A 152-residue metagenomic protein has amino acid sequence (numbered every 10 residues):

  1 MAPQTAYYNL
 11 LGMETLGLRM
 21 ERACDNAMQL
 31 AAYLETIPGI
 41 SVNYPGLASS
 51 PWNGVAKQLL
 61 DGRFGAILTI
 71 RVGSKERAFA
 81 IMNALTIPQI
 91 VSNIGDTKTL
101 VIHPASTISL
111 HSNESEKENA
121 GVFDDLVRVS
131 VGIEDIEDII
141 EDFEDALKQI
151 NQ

Functional and structural regions predicted by a protein language model:
M1-I67, R71-L100: Active-site C-terminal subdomain of aminotransferase-like
T99-Q152: PLP-dependent enzyme catalytic core of the Aspartate aminotransferase-like
